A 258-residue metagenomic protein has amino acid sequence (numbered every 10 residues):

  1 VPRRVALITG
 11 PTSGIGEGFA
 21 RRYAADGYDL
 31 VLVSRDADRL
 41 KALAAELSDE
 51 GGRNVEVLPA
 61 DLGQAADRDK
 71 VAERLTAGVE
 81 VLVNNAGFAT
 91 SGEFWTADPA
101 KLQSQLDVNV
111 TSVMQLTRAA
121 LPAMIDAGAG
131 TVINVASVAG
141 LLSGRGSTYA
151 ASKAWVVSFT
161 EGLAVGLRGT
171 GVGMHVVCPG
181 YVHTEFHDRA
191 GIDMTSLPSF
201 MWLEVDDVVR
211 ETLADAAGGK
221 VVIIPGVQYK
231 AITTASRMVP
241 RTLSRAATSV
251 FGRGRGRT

Functional and structural regions predicted by a protein language model:
T12-S13: Conserved glycine-rich cofactor-binding loop
Y28-L43: Conserved glycine-rich Rossmann-like NAD(P)H-binding loop of the short-chain dehydrogenase/reductase
N85-T90: Conserved NAD(P)H cofactor-binding loop of Rossmann-fold oxidoreductase domains
E93-S104: Substrate-binding pocket helix/loop in short-chain dehydrogenase/reductase
T117, S152: Active-site helix of classical SDR
S137: Residue(s) in the substrate-gating loop at a strand-loop-helix junction that position the organic substrate next
V176, S196-T233: C-terminal helical subdomain
